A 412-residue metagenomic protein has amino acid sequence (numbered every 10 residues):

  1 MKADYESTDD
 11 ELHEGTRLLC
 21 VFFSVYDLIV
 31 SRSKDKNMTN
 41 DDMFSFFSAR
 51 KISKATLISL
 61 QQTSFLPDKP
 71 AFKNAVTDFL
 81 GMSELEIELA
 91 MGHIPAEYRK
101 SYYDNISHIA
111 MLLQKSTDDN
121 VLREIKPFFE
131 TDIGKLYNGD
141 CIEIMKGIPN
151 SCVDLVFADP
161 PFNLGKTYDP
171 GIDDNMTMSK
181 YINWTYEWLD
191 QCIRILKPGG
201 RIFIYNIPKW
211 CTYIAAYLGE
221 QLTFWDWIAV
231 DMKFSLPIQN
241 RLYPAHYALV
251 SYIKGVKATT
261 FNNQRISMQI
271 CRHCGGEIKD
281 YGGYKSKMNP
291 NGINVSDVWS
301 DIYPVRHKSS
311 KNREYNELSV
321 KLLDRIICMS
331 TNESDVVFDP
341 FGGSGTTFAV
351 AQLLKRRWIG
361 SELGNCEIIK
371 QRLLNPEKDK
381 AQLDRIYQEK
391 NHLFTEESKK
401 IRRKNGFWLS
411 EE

Functional and structural regions predicted by a protein language model:
K2-M111, E124-I368, S410: Core catalytic lobe of class I
L112-K115, K404: Acidic, low-complexity intrinsically disordered tails
S116-L122: Low-complexity, small/polar and acidic-rich linker and loop segments
E367-E412: PRPP-dependent phosphoribosyltransferase catalytic core
